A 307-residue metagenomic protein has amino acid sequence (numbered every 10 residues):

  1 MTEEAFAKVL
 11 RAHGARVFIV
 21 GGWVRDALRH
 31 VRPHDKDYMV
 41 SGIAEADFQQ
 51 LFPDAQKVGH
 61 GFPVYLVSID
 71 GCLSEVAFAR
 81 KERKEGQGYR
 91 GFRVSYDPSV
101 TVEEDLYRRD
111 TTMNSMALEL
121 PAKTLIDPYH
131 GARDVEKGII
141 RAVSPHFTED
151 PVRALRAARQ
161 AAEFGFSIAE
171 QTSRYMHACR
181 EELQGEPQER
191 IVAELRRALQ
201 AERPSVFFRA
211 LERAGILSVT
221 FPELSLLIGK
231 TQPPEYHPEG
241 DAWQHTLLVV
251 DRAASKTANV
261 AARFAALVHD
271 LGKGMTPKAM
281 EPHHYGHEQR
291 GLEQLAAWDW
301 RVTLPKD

Functional and structural regions predicted by a protein language model:
M1-D307: Catalytic cores of the polymerase beta-like nucleotidyltransferase superfamily and closely associated nucleotide
